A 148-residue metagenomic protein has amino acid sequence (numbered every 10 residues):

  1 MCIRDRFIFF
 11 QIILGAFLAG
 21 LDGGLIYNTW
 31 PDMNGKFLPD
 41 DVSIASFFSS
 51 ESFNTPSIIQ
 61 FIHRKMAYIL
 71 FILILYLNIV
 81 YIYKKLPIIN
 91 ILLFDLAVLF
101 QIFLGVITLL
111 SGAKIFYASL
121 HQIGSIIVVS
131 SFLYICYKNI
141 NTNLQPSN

Functional and structural regions predicted by a protein language model:
M1-I3: Short, small-residue-biased leader/transition segments that mark boundaries at the very start of proteins
I8-I13, A97-V106: Aromatic-anchored segments of alpha-helical transmembrane domains
I12-L70, L75, I79: Membrane-interfacial catalytic/cofactor-binding modules of polytopic membrane enzymes
L18-N28, I102-I126: Interfacial helix-loop-helix junctions of multi-pass membrane proteins
E51-F61, K85-I89, L109-S119: Juxtamembrane loop-transmembrane helix junctions in multi-pass integral membrane proteins, especially the extracellular
K65-L70, L120-V128: Membrane-embedded alpha-helical segments of multi-pass membrane proteins, especially the transmembrane helices
N78-F94: Membrane-interface helix-loop-helix junctions at transmembrane boundaries of multi-pass membrane enzymes, predominantly
S130-N148: A juxtamembrane structural motif centered on a specific transmembrane helix
